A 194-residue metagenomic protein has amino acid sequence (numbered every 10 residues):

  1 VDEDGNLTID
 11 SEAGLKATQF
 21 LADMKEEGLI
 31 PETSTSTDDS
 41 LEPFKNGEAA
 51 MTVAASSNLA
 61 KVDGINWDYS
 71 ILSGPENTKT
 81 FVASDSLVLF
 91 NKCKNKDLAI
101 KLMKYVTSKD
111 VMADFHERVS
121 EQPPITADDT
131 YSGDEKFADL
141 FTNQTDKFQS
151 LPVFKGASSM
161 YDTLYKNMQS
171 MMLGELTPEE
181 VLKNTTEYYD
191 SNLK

Functional and structural regions predicted by a protein language model:
D4-S34: Glycine-centered hinge/linker elements that transmit conformational signals in sensory and ligand-binding systems
T8-L15, D38, C93-D97, F154-D162 (+1 more regions): Soluble non-cytosolic domains of exported or imported proteins
L15-T18, A22, L41, K45 (+7 more regions): Extracytoplasmic/secreted envelope proteins and their assembly/folding machinery, especially bacterial periplasmic
E26, Q144-K194: Conserved C-terminal helix/tail region of periplasmic/extracytoplasmic solute-binding proteins
I30, A49, L176-T177: Conserved hydrophobic residue
E32-N46: Short helix-initiation/N-cap motifs at beta->coil->alpha
A50-A55: Paired acidic/hydrophobic, glycine-rich loop segments that form the ligand-binding mouth/hinge of periplasmic-binding
N58-N66, P75-K166: C-terminal lobe and pocket-closing loops of periplasmic/extracytoplasmic Venus-flytrap solute-binding proteins
